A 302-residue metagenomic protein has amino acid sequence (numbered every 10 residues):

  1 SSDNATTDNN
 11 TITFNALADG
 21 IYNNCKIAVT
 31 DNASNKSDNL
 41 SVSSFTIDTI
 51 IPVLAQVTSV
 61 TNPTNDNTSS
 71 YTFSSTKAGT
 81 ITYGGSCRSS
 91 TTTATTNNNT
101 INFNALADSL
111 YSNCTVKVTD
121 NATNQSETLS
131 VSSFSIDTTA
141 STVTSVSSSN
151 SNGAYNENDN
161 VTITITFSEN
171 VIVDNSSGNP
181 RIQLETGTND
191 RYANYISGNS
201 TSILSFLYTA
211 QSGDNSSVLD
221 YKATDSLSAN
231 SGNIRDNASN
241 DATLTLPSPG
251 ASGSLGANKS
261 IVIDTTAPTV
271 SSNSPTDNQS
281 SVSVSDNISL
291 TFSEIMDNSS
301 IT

Functional and structural regions predicted by a protein language model:
S1, S70-T72, T76-T91, V161-Y195 (+2 more regions): Short, surface-exposed alpha-helix to beta-strand junction/turn motifs within ectodomains of secreted and cell-envelope
S1-N15, R88-A105, E185-T209, A267-T302: Acidic, low-complexity Ser/Thr/Gly/Pro-rich repeat segments typical of extracellular/periplasmic and surface-exposed
T13-N23, N102-S112, G213-S226: Surface-exposed, short loops/turns at beta-strand junctions within beta-sandwich domains
K26-I27, V116, I234: Hydrophobic/tyrosine-rich beta-strand signature of extracellular beta-sandwich/beta-rich modules, prominently
V29-D31, V118-D120: Conserved structural position at the C-terminal beta-strand of extracellular beta-sandwich adhesion modules
A33-N39, A122-T128, N240: Short, exposed coil/turn segments at beta-strand boundaries within extracellular/luminal domains
D38-P52, S130-S141, P247-S271: Flexible, low-complexity linkers/stalks enriched in Thr/Pro that connect modular domains
V53-D66, T142-A154, P249, P268-S281: Short, solvent-exposed loop/edge segments of extracellular or virion-exposed proteins
